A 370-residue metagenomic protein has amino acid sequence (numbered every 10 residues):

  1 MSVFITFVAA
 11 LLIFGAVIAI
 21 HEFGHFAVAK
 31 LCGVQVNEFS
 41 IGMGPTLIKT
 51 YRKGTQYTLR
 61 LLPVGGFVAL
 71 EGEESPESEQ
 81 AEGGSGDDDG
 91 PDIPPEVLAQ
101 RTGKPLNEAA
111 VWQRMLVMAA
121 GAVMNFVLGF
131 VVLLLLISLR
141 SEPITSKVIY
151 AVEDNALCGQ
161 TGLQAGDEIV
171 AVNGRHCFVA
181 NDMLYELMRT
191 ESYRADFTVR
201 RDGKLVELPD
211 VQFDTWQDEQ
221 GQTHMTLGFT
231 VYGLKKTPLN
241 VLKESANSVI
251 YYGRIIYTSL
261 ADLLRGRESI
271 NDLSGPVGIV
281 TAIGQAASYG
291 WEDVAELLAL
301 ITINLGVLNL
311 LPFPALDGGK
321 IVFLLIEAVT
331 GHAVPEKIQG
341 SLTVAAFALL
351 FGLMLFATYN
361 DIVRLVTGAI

Functional and structural regions predicted by a protein language model:
V3-D92, L311-T330: Small-residue-rich helix-interface/hinge motifs
F4-I5, Q80-Q113, V117-A120, M124-L273 (+1 more regions): PDZ peptide-recognition modules
T6-A9, I13, L300, A346-L353: Alpha-helical transmembrane segments of integral membrane proteins
S40, G65, L239-R265, V277-V280 (+3 more regions): Membrane-interacting alpha-helical segments
L47-T50, V148-V152, L325-S341: Membrane interface segments of multi-pass transport proteins and intramembrane proteases
D262-G266, T302-L316: Transmembrane alpha-helix interface/packing and boundary motifs in multi-pass membrane proteins, characterized by
G290-V307: Small-residue-enriched transmembrane helix starts and helix-helix packing motifs in multi-pass inner-membrane proteins
F356-I370: Juxtamembrane boundary at the C-terminal end of a transmembrane helix
